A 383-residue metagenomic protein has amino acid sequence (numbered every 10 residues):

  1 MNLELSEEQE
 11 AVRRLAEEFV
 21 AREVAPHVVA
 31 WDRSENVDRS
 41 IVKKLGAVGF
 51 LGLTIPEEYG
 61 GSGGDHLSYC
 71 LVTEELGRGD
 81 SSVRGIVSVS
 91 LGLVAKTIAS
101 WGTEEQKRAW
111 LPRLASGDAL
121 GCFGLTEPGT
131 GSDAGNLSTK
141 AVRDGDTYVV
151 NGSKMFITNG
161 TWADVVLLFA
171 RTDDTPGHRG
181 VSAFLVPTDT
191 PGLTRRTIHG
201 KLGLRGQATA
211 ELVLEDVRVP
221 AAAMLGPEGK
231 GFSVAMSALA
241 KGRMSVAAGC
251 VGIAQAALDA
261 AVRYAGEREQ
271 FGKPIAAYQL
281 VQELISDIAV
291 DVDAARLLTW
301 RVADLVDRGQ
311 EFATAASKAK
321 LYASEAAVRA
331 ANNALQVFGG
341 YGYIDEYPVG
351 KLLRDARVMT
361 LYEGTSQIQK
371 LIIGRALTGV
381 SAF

Functional and structural regions predicted by a protein language model:
M1-G79, V83, V89, W101-Q106 (+7 more regions): Alpha-helical interface subdomain recognition
G49, T73-G77, A170, V186-P191 (+1 more regions): Short Ser/Thr-interspersed hydrophobic loop/turn segments at strand-loop and sheet-helix junctions that line or gate
G64-D65, D133-G135, N159-A163, G177-G180 (+2 more regions): Short glycine/proline-enriched turns and hinge-like loops at secondary-structure junctions
V87, L114, G129-S132, F156-N159 (+2 more regions): Short Gly/Pro-enriched turn/cap motifs at secondary-structure boundaries
A95-W101, F123: Flexible, glycine-rich active-site loops centered on histidine and acidic residues that chelate a metal or position
G117-L125: A short, Trp-centered hydrophobic/proline-enriched beta-strand micro-motif
N136, D189-R218: Flexible, small-/acidic-enriched active-site or ligand-binding loops
D146-T147, N151-R195: A short core secondary-structure module
